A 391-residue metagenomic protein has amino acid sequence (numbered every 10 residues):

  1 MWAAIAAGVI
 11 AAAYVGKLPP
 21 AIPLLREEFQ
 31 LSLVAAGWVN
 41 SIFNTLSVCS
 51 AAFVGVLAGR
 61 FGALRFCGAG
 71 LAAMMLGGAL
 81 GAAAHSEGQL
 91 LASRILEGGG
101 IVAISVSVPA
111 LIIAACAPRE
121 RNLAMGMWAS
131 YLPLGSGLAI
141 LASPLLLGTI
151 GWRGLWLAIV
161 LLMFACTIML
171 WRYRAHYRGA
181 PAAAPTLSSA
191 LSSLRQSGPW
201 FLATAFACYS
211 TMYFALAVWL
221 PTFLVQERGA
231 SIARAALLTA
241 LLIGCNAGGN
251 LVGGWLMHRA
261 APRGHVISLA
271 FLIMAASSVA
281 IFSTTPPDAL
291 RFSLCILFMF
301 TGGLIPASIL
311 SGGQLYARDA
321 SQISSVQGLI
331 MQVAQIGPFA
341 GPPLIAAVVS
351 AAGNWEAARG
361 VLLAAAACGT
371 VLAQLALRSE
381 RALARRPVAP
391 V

Functional and structural regions predicted by a protein language model:
L18-P19, G198-I243, A247-N250: Extracytoplasmic gate region of multi-pass secondary transporters
C49-H85: Conserved MFS/SLC helix-loop-helix module at the cytosolic interface between two early adjacent transmembrane helices
A51-G62, N250-P262: Helix-to-loop junctions at the C-terminal end of transmembrane segments in multipass secondary transporters
R60-A69, H258-L272: Cytoplasmic membrane-interface "Motif A"-like loop-to-helix N-cap segments of 12-TM Major Facilitator Superfamily
S93-L132: Cytoplasmic helix-loop-helix junction between adjacent transmembrane helices in 12-TM secondary transporters
P118, M127-R174: Helix-loop-helix hairpin linking two adjacent transmembrane segments in secondary transporters
G264-I309: C-terminal transmembrane helical hairpin of 12-TM major facilitator-type secondary transporters
A320-A352: A late C-terminal transmembrane helix in Major Facilitator Superfamily
